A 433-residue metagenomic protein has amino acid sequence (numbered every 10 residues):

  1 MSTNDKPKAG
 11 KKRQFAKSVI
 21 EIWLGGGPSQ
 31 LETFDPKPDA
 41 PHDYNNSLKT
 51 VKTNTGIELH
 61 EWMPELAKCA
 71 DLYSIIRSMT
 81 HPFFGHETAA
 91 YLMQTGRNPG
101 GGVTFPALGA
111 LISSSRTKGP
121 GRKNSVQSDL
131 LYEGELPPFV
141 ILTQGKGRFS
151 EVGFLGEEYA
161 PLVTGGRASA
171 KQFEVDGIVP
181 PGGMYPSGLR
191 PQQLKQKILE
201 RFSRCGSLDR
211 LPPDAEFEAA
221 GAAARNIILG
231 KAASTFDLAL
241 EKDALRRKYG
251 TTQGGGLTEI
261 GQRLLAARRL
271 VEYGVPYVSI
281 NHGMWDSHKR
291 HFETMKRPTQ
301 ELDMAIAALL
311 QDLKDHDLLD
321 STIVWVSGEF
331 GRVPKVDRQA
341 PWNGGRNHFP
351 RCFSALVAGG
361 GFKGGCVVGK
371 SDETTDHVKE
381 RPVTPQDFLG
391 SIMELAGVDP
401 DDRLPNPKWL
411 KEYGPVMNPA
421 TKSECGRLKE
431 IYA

Functional and structural regions predicted by a protein language model:
M1-A433: Ligand-binding pockets and gating/stacking loops
